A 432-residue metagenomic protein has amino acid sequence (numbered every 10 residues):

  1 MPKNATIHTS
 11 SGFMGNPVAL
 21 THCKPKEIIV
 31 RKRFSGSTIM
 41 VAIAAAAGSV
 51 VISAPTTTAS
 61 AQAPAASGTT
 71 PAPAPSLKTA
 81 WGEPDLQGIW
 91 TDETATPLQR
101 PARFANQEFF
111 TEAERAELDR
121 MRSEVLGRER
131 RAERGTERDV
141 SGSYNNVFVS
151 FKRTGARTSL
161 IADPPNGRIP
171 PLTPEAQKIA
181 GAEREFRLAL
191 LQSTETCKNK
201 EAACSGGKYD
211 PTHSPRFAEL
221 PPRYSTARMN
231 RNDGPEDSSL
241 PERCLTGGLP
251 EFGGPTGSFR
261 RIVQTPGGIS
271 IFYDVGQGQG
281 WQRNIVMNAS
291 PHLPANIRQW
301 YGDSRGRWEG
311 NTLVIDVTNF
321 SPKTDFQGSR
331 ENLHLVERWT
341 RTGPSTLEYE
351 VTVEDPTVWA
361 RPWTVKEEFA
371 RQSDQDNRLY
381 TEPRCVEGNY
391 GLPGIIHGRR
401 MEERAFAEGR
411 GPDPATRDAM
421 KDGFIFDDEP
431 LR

Functional and structural regions predicted by a protein language model:
P2-I7: Extreme N-terminal basic, low-complexity initiation segments that serve as generic localization/processing leaders
S10-I29: Short, Lys/Arg-enriched N-terminal segments with co-localized hydrophobic residues within the first ~10-30 amino acids
E27, R31-I43, A47-R432: PEST-like low-complexity, intrinsically disordered acidic/proline/serine-rich tracts that flank trafficking/processing
